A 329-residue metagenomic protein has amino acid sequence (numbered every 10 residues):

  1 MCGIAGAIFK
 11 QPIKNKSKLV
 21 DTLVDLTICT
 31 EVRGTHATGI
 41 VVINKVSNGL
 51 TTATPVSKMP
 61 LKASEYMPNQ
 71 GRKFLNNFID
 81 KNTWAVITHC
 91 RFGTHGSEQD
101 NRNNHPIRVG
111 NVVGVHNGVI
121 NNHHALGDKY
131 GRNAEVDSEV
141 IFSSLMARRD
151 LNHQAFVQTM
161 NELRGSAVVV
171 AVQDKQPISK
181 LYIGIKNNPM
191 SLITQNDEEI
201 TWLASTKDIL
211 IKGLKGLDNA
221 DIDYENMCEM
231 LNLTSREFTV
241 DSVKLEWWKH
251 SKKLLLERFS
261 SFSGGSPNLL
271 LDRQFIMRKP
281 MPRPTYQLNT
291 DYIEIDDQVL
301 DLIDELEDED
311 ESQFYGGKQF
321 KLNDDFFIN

Functional and structural regions predicted by a protein language model:
M1-N329: Conserved short alpha-helical segments that host acidic/polar catalytic motifs at enzyme active sites
